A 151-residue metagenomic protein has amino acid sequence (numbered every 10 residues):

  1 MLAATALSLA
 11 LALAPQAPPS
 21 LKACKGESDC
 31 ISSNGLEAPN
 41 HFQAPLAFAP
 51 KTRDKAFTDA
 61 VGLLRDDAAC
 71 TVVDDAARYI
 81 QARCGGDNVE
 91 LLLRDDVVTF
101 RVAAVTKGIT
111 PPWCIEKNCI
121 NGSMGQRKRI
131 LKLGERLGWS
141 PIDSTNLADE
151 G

Functional and structural regions predicted by a protein language model:
M1, S8-A12: N-terminal chloroplast transit peptides
A3-T5, C119: Generic alpha-helix initiation/capping and coil-helix boundary signal
L13-G151: Ser/Thr-rich, low-complexity intrinsically disordered terminal regions
